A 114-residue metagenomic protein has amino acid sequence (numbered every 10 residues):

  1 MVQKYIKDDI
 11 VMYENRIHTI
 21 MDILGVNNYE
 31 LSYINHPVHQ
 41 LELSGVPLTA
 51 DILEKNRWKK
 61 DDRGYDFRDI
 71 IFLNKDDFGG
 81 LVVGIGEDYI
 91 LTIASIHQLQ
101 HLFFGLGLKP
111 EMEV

Functional and structural regions predicted by a protein language model:
M1-M21: Short coil-to-beta transition motif at edge beta-strands of beta-rich domains
Q3, D9, L24, L91 (+1 more regions): Intrinsically disordered, low-complexity regulatory segments in tyrosine-phosphorylation signaling proteins
R16-S32: Short beta-strand-centered aromatic/proline hotspots
E30-L31, R63-R68, G80-I85: Generic recognition of long tandem-repeat/solenoid scaffolds
I34-K59, T92-G107, V114: Intrinsically disordered, low-complexity, charged/polar segments
L48-D76: Amphipathic alpha-helical oligomerization segments
L73-A94: Intrinsically disordered, low-complexity regulatory segments enriched in Ser/Thr/Pro and charged residues
